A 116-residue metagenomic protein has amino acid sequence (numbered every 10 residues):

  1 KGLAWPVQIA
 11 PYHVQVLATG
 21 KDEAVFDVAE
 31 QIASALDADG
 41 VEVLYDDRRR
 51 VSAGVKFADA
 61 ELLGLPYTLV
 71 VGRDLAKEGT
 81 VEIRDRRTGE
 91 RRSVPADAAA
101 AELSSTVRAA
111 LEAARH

Functional and structural regions predicted by a protein language model:
K1-H116: NTP/phosphate- and nucleic-acid-binding module
